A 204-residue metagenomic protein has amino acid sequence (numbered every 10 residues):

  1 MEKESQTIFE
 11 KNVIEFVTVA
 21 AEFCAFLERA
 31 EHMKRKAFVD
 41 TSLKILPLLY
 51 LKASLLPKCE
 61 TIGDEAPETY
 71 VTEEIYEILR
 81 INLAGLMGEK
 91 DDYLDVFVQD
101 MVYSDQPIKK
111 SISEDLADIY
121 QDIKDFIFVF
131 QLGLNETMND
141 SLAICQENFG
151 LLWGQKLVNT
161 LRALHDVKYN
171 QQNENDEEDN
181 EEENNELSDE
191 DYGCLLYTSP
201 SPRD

Functional and structural regions predicted by a protein language model:
E15-E22, T41-L48, I78, N82-G85 (+6 more regions): Charged, amphipathic alpha-helical oligomerization/scaffolding segments
E15-V71: N-terminal interaction modules that seed assembly of large macromolecular complexes
A25-E28, L51-T61, G88-D95, K124-N135 (+3 more regions): Charged/polar positions within long, soluble alpha-helices
P57-D100, Q106: Heme-based O2/NO sensor domains and their adjacent alpha-helical segments, primarily globin folds but also including
L94-L152: Amphipathic protein-protein interaction modules
D140-L196: Alpha-helical oligomerization segments
Y197-D204: Conserved small/polar residues in nucleotide/adenosyl-binding loops
